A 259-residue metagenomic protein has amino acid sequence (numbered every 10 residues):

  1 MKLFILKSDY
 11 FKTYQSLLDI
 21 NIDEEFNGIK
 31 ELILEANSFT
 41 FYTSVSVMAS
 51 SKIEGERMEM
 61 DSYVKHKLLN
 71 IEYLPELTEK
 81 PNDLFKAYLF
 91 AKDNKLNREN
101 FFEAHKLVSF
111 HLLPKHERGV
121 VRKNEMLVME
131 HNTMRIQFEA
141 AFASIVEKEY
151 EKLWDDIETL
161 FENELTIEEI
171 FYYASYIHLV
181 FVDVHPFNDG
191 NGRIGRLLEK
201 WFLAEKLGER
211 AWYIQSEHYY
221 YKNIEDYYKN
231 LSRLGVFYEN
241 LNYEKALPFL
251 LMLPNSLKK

Functional and structural regions predicted by a protein language model:
M1-K259: FIC/Doc superfamily catalytic core
